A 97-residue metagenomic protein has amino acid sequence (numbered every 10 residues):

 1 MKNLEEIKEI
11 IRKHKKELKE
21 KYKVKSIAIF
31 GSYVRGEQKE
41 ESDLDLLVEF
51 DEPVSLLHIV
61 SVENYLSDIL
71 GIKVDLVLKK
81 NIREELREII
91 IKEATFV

Functional and structural regions predicted by a protein language model:
M1-S26, V34-E40, D51-V97: Catalytic core of pol beta-like nucleotidyltransferases
I29: Conserved histidines in hydrophobic membrane contexts and catalytic metal-binding motifs
L47-E49: Short hydrophobic/aromatic beta-strand micro-patches that form the beta-sheet surface supporting nucleotide- or nucleic
